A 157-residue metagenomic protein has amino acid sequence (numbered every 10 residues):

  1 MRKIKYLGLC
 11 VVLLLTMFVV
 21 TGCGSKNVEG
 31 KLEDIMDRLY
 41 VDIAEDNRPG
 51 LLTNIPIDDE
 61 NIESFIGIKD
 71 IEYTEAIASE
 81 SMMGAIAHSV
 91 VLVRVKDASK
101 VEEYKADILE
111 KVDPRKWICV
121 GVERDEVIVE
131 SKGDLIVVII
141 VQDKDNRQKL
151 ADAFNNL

Functional and structural regions predicted by a protein language model:
M1-K3: N-terminal secretory signal peptides that target proteins for export/translocation
K5-L7, C23-L157: Soluble, non-membrane globular domain cores that form compact, hydrophobic packing and curved binding surfaces
Y6-L14: Sec-dependent N-terminal signal peptides
F18-G22: C-terminal motif of bacterial Sec signal peptides marking the signal peptidase cleavage site
